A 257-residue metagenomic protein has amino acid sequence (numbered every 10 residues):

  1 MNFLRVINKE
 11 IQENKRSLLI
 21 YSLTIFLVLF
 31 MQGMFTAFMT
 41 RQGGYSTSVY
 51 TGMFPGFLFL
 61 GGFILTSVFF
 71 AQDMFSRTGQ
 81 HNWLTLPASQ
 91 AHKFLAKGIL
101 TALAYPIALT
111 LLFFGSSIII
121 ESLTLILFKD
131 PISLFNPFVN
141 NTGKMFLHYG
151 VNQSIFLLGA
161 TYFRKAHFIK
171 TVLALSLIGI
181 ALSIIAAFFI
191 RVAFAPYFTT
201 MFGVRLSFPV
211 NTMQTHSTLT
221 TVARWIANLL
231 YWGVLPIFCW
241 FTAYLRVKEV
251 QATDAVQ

Functional and structural regions predicted by a protein language model:
M1-Q80, Q90-Q257: Hydrophobic alpha-helical transmembrane segments of membrane proteins
